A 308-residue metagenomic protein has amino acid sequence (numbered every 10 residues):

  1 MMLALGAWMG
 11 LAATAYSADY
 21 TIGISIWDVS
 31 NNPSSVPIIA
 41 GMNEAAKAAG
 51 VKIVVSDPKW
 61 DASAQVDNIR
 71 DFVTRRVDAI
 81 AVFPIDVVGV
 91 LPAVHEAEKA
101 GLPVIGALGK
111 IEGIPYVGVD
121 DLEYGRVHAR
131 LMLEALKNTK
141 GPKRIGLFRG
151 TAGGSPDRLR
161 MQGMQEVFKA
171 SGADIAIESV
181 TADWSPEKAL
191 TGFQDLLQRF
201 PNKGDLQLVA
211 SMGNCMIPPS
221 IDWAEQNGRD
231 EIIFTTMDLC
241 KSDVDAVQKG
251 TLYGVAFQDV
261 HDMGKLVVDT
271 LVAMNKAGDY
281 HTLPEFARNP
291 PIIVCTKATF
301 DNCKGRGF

Functional and structural regions predicted by a protein language model:
M1-A12: Bacterial N-terminal signal peptides
T14-G23, K47, L136-R144: Immediate post-signal peptide segment of exported/extracytoplasmic ligand-binding proteins
A18-Y20, A152, P156, V167-F168 (+1 more regions): Hinge/cleft segment of the Venus flytrap/periplasmic-binding protein
G23, V54, P103-I105, G146 (+2 more regions): Structural detector of well-ordered beta-strand residues that form the stable sheet scaffold of enzyme domains
S25-A40, V55-A64, D86, G118-H128 (+5 more regions): Hinge/beta->alpha junction and helix N-cap segments in small-molecule ligand-binding domains
A49, V73, M132-K137, L197 (+2 more regions): Short, hydrophobic alpha-helical segments
K52, V87-E123, R130, E134 (+3 more regions): Flexible loop/hinge segments that line or gate small-molecule binding clefts
R70-V73, D78-E98, M164, E178 (+1 more regions): Hydrophobic alpha-helical
